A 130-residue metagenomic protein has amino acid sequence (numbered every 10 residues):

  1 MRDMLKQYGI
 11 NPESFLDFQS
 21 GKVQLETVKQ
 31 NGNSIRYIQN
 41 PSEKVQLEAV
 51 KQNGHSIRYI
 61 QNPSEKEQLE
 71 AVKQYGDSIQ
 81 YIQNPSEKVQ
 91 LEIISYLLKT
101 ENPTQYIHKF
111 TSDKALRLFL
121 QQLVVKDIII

Functional and structural regions predicted by a protein language model:
M1-I130: Alpha-helical scaffold segments
